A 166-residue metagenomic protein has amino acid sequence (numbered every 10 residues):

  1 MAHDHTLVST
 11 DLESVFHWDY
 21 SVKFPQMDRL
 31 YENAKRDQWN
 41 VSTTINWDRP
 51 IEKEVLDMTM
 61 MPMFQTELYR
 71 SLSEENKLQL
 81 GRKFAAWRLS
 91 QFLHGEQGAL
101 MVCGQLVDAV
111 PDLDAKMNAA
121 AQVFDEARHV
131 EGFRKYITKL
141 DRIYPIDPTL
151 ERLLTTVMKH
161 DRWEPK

Functional and structural regions predicted by a protein language model:
M1-G104, D108-K116, K139-I146, L150 (+1 more regions): Terminal targeting/low-complexity segments that flank the catalytic cores of oxidoreductases
F92-L100, Q122-I137: Alpha-helical transition-metal enzyme core signature, strongest for iron centers
L93, P165-K166: Extended alpha-helical coiled-coil scaffold domains characteristic of the BAR superfamily
M117-A121: Short, charged, amphipathic alpha-helical segments
L154-T155, K159-P165: Extended amphipathic alpha-helical segments with heptad-repeat/coiled-coil character used for oligomerization, fusion
